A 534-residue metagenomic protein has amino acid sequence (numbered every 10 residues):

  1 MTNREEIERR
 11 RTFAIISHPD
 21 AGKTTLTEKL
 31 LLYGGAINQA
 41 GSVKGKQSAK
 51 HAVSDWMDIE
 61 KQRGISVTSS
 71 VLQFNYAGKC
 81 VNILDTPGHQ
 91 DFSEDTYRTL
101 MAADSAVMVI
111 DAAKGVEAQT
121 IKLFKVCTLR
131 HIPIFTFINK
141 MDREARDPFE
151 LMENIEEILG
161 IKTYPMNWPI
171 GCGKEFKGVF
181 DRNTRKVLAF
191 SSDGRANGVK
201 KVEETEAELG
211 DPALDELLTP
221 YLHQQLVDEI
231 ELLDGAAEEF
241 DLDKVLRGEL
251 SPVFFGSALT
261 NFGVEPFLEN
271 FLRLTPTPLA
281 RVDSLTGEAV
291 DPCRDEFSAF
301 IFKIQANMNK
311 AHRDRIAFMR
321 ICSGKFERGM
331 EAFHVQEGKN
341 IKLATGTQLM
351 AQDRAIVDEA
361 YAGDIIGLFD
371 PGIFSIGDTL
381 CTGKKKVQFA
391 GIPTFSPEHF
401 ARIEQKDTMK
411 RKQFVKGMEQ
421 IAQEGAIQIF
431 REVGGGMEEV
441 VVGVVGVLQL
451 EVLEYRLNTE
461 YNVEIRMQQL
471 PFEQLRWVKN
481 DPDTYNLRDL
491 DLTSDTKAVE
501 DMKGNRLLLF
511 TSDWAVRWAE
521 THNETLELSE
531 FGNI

Functional and structural regions predicted by a protein language model:
M1-I534: Structural and coupling elements of P-loop NTPases
